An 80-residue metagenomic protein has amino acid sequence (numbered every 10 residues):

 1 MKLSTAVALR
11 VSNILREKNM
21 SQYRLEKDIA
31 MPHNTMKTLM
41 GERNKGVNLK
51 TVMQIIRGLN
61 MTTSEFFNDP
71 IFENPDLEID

Functional and structural regions predicted by a protein language model:
M1-S21: A short, Lys/Arg-rich alpha-helix, primarily the initiator
S12, Y23, M53, S64: Residues within the helices of the helix-turn-helix
N13, T38, F67-D80: Short, charged recognition helix plus adjacent turn of helix-turn-helix-like nucleic-acid-binding domains
L15, E26, I56: The alpha-helix within a helix-turn-helix
L15, M40, T51: DNA major-groove recognition helix of helix-turn-helix
N19-T38: Short alpha-helical DNA-recognition segment
P32, R43, P70-N74: The DNA-recognition helices of helix-turn-helix-type DNA-binding domains
R43-Q54: Short, basic-rich loop-to-helix N-cap that marks the start of a DNA-contacting helix
